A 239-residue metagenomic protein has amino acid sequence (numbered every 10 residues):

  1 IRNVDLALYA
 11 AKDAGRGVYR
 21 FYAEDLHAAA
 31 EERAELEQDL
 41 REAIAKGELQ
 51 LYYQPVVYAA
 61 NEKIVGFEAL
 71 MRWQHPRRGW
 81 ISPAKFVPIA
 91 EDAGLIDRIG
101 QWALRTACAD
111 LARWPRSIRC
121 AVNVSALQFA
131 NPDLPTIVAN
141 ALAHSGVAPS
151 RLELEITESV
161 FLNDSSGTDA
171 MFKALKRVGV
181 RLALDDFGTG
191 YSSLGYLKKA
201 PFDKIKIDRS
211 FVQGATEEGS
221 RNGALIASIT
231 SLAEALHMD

Functional and structural regions predicted by a protein language model:
I1-A34, Q38: Cyclic-dinucleotide signaling modules
N3, V122, L197: Alpha-helical scaffolding flanking metal-ion-dependent phosphate/phosphodiester catalytic sites
L6-Y9, D13, E42, A112 (+1 more regions): Regular, well-ordered alpha-helical segments
G17, Q50, R119, R181 (+1 more regions): Residue-level detector of anion-binding/catalytic polar loops
E24-V147, T157-V160, A174, F187-T189 (+3 more regions): Bacterial c-di-GMP phosphodiesterase EAL domain
E31, D133, S166, T216-S220: Short, solvent-exposed loop/turn segments at secondary-structure boundaries
A139-A215, S228-D239: The catalytic core of metal-dependent phosphodiesterases that act on cyclic dinucleotides
